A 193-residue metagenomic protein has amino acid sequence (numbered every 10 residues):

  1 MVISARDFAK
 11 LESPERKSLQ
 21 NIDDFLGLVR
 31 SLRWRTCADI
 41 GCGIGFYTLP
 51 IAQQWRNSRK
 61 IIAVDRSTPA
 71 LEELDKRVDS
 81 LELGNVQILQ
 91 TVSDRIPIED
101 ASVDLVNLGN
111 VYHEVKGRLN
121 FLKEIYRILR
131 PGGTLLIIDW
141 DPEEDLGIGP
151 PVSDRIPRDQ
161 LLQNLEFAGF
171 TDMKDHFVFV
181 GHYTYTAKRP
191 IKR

Functional and structural regions predicted by a protein language model:
V2-Q20: Class I SAM-dependent methyltransferase Rossmann-like catalytic core, especially the SAM/SAH-binding loop
R16-T36, P50: Conserved alpha-helix/loop element of class I SAM-dependent methyltransferases that forms part of the SAM/SAH-binding
A38-I40, I44-R95: Class I SAM-dependent methyltransferase SAM/SAH-binding core
D94-L105: A short acidic, Gly/Pro-enriched loop at the edge of an enzyme's catalytic core that lines a small-molecule cofactor
D104-G117: A short SAM/SAH-binding and catalytic strip from SAM-dependent methyltransferases
L119-T134: A short glycine-rich, Lys/Arg-flanked "PGG" loop and its adjoining helix->strand segment in the class I
L136-Q160: Conserved class I S-adenosyl-L-methionine
F177-R193: Core SAM-dependent methyltransferase catalytic element
